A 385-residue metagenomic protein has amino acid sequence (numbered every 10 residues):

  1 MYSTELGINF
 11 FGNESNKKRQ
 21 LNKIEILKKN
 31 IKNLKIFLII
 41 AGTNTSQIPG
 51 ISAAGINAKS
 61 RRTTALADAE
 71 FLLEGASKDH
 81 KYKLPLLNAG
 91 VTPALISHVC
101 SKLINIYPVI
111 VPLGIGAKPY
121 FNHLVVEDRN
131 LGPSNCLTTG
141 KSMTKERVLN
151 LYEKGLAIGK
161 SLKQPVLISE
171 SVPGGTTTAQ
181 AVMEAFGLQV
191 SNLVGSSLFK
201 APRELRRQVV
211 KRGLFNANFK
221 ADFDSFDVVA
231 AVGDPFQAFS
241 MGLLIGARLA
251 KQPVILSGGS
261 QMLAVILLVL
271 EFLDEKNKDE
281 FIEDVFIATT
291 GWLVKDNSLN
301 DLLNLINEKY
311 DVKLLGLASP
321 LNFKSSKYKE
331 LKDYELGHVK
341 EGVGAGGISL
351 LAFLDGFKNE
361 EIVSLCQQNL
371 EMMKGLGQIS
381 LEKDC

Functional and structural regions predicted by a protein language model:
M1-S169, P173-C385: N-terminal loops that bind phosphate or other acidic moieties and the adjacent beta-alpha structural core
